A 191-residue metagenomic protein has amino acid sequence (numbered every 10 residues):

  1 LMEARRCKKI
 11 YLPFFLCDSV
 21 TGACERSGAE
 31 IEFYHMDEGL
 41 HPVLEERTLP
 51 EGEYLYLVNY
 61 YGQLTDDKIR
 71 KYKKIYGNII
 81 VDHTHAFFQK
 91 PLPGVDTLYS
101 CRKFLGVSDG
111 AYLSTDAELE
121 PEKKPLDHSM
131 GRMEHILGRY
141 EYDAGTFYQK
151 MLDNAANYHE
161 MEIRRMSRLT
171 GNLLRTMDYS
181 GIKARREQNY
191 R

Functional and structural regions predicted by a protein language model:
E3-N78, A86-F87: PLP-dependent aminotransferase-like
P50, T97-S100: Short, hinge-like loop/turn segments at secondary-structure boundaries
L55, I79, T97-L98, A111: Short, well-ordered beta-strand core segments
D82, R102-K103: Active-site glycine-centered loops adjacent to acidic/histidine catalytic or metal-binding residues that shape
Q89, P93, K103-R191: Active-site region of PLP-dependent enzymes
